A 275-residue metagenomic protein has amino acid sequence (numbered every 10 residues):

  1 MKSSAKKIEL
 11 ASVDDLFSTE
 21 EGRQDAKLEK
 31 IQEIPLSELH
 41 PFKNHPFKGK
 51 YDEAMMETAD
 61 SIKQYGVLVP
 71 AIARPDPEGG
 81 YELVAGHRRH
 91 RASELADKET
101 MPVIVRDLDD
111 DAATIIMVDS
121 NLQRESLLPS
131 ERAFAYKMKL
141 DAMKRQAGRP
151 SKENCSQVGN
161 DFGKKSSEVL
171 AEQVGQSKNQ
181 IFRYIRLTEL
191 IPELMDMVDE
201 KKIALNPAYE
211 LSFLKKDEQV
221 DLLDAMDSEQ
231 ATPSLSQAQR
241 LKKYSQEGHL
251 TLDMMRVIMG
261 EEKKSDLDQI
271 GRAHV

Functional and structural regions predicted by a protein language model:
M1-R106, A112-S126: Short, charged/polar connector segments at secondary-structure boundaries
L16, S61, M117, N121 (+5 more regions): Residues that form generic nucleotide/phosphate-binding pockets
P35, E168-V169, V174-R272: Amphipathic alpha-helical extensions and coiled-coil-like segments
H45, V67-V69, Q123, Q146 (+3 more regions): Glutamine-centric residue-chemistry signal
M56-D60, K137, V220, D224: Amphipathic, non-transmembrane alpha-helical secondary structure
R91-E189, D199, N206, F213-L214: Amphipathic, charge-rich alpha-helical segments that serve as recognition/docking helices
